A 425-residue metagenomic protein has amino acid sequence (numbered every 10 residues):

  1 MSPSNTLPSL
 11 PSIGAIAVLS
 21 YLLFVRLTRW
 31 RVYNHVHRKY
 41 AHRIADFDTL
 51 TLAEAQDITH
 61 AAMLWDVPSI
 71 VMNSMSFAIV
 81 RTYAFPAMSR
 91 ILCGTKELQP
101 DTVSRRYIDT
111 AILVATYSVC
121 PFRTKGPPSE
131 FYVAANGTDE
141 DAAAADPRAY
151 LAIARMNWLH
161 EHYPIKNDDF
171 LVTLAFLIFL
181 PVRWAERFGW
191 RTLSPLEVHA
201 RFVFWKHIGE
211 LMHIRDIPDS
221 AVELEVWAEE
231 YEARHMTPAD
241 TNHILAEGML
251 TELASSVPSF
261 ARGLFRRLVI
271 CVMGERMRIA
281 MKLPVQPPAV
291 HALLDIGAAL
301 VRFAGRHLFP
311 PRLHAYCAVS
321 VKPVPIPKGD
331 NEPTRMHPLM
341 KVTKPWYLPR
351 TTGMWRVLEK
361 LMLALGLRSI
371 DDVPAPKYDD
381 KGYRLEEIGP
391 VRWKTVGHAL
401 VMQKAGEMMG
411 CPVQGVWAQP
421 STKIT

Functional and structural regions predicted by a protein language model:
S2-T425: Mature, function-bearing regions of proteins
